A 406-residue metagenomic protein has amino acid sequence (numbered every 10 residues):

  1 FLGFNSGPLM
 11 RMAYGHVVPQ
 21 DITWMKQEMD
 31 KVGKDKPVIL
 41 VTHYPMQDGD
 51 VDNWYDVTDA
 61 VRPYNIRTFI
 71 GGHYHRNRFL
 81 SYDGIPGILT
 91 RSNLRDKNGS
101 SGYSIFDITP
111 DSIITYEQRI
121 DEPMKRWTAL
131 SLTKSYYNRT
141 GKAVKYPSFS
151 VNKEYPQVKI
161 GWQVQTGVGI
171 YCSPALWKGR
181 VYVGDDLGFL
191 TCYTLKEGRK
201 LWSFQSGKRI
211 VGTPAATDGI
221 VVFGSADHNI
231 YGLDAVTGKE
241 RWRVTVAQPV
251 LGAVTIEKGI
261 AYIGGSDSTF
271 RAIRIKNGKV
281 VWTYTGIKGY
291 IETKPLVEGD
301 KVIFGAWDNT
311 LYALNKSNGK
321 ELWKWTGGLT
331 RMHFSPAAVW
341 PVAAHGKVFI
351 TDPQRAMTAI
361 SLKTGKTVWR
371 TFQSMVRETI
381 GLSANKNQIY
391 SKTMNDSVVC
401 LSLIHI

Functional and structural regions predicted by a protein language model:
L2, M12-P86: His/acidic metal-ligating clusters that form di-metal
R78, I85-S148: Binuclear metal-dependent phosphoesterase catalytic core
Y155-A175, L201-T217, A226, E240-E257 (+6 more regions): Extracytoplasmic beta-rich repeat domains
L187-G188, D227-N229, S268-T269, N309 (+2 more regions): Short coil/turn segments within WD40 beta-propeller repeats
T194-E197, D234-T237, R274-G278, N315-N318 (+2 more regions): Short loop/turn segments that connect beta-strands within beta-propeller blades
I404-I406: Conserved small/polar residues in nucleotide/adenosyl-binding loops
